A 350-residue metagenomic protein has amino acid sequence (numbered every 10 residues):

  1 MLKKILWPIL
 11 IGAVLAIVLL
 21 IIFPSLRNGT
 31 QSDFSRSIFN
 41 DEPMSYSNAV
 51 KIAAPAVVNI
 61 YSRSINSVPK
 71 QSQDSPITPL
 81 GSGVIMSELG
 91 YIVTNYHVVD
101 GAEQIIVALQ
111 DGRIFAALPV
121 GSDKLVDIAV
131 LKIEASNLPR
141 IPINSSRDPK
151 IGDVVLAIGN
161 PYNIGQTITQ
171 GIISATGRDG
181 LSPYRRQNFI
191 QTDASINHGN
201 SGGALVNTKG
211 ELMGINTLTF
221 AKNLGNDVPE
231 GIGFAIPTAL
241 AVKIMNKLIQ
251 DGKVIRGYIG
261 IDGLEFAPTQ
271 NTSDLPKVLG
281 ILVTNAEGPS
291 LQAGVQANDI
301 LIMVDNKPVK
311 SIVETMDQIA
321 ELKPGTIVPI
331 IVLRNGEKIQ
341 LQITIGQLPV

Functional and structural regions predicted by a protein language model:
M1-G29, N48, L118, K132 (+4 more regions): C-terminal recognition in membrane/secretory proteostasis and scaffolding
F23-V93, V98-F115, L125-I128, E134-L138 (+6 more regions): Glycine-biased strand-turn-strand hairpin within the trypsin-fold
N48-A49, A108, L118-V120, N137-I164 (+3 more regions): Active-site substrate-binding loop(s) of clan PA
I60, Q104-Q110, A157-G159, I327-V332: Short conserved beta-strand and strand-loop elements enriched in small hydrophobics with frequent Asp/Gly
S75, P79-G83, I141-N144, Q191-V206 (+1 more regions): Gly/Ser-rich catalytic serine loop of serine hydrolases
I77, A102-Q104, L138, I158-Q170 (+2 more regions): Active-site loop architecture of trypsin-fold serine endopeptidases
G83-I85, A117-P119, I173, V283: Conserved hydrophobic positions within beta-strands
M86-S87, V99-D100, I143, P149 (+3 more regions): Short, well-ordered loop/turn sites that connect or cap secondary structure elements
